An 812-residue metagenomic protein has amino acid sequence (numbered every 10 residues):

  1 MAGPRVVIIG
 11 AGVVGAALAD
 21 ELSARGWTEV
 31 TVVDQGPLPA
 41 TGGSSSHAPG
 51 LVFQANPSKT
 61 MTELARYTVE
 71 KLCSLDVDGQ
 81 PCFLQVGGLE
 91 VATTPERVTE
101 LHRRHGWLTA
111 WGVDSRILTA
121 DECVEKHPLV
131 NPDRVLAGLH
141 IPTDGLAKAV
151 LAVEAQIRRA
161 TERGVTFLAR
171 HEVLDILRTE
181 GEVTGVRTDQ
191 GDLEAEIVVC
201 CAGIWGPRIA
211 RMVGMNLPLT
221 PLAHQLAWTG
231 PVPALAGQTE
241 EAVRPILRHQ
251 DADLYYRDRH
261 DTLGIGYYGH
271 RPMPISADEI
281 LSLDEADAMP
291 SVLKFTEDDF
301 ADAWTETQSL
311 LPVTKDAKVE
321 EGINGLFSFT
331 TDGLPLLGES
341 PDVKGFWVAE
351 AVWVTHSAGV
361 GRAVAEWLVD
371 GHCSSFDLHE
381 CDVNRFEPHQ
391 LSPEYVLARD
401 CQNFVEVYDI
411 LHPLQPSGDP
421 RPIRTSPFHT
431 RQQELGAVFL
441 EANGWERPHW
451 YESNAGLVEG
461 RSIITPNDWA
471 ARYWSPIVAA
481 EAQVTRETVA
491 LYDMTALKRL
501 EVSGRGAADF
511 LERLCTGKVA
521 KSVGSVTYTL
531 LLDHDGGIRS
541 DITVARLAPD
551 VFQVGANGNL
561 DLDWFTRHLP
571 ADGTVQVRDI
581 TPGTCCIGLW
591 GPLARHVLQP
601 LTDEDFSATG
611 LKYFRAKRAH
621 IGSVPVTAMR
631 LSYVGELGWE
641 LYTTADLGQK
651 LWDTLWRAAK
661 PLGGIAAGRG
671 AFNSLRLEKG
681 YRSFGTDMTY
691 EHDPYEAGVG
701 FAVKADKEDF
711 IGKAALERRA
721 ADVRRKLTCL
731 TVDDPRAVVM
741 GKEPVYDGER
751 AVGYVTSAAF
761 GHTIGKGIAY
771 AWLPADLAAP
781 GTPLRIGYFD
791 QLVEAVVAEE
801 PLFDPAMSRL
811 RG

Functional and structural regions predicted by a protein language model:
A2-V14, T31: Beta1/beta-strand and adjacent pyrophosphate-binding region of the FAD-binding site in flavoprotein oxidoreductases
A17, I176-K294, D302-K315, P393-P416 (+2 more regions): Flavin-dependent oxidoreductases
S23-S44: Glycine-rich FAD pyrophosphate-binding loop
P49-K126, D251-Y256, H260-G266, P274 (+4 more regions): Dinucleotide-binding Rossmann-like beta1-alpha1 core, especially the glycine-rich loop that anchors the ADP
P49-Q54, L89-V91, V213-E241, D302 (+4 more regions): Central beta-strand plus flanking loop segment that forms part of the substrate or channel wall within the catalytic
C73-L75, G79, L84, T93-A169 (+5 more regions): Flavin (FAD/FMN) cofactor-binding and adjacent substrate-gating region of FAD-dependent oxidoreductase domains
D251, S276, A288-I423: C-terminal catalytic lobe of FAD-dependent flavoproteins
F376, V383-G812: Glycine/proline-enriched, intrinsically flexible loops and inter-domain linkers
